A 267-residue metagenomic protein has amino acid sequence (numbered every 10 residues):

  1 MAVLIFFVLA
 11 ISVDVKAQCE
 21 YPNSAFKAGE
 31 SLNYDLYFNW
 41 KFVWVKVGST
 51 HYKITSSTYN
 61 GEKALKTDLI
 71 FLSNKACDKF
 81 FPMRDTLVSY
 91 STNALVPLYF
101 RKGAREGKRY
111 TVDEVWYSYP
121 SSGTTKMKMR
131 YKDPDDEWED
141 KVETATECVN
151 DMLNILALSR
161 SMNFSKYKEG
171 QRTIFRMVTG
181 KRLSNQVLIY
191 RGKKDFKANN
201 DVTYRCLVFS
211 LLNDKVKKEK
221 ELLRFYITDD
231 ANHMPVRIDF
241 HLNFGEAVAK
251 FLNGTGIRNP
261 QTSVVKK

Functional and structural regions predicted by a protein language model:
L4-I5, V15: Cleavable N-terminal signal peptides
V8, M127, T144-A145, L183 (+1 more regions): Generic secretory/membrane-interface signal
A10-S12: N-terminal signal peptide c-region/cleavage motif recognized by signal peptidases
V15, E114, D136, K141 (+3 more regions): Short linear motifs in intrinsically disordered/low-complexity regions
Q18-P120, N163-K267: Acidic, serine/threonine-rich low-complexity disordered tracts
G123-I174: Active-site/ligand-binding surface loops and adjacent short beta/alpha elements that line catalytic pockets across
